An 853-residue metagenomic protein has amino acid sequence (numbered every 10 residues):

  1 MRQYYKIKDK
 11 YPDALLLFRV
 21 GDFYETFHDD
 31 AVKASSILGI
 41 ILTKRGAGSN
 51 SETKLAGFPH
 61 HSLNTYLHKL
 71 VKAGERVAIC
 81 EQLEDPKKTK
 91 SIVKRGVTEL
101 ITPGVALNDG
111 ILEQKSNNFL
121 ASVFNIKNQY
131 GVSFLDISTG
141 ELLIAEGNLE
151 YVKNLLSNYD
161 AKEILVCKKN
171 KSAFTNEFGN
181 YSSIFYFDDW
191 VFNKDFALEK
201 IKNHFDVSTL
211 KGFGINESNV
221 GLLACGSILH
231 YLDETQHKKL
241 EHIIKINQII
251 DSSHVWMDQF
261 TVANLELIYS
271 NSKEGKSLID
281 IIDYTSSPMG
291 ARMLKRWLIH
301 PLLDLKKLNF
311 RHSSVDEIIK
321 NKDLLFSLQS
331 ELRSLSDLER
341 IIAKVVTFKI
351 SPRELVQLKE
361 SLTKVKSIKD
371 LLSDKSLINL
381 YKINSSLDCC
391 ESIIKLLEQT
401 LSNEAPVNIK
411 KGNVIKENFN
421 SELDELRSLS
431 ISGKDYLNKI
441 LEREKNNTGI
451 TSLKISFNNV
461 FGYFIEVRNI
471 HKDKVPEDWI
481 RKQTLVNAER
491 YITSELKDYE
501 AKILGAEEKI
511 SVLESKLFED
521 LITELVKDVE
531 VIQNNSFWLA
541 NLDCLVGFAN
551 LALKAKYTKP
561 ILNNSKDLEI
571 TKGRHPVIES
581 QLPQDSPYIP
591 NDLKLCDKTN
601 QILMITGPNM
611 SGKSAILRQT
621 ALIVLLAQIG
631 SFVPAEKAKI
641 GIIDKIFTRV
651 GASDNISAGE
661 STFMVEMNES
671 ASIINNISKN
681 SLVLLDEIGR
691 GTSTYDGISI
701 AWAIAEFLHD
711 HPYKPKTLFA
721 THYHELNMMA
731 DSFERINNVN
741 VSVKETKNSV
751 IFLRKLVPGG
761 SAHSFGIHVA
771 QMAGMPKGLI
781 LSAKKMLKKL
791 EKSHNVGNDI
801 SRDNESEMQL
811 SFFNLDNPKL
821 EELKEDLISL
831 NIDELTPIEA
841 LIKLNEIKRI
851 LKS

Functional and structural regions predicted by a protein language model:
M1-E317, F326, S330-R333, D337-V346 (+2 more regions): Charged catalytic and DNA/RNA-contacting regions of genome-maintenance and nucleic-acid-processing enzymes
R2-K6, D13, I522, A540 (+2 more regions): Conserved phosphate-binding elements of NTP-dependent enzyme cores
H28-A31, S218, S286-S287, A291 (+7 more regions): ATPase nucleotide-binding head domains, primarily ABC-like/P-loop NTPase cores
R45-G57, D206-E217, I268, L278-I282 (+10 more regions): Short hinge/gating elements
C80, P103-L112, K239, S376-N379 (+6 more regions): Active-site phosphate-binding and catalytic loops of NTP-dependent enzymes
N193-K200, W256, L267-Y269, E360-D435 (+4 more regions): Amphipathic heptad-repeat alpha-helical coiled-coil/stalk segments that mediate oligomerization, filament/stalk
T347, S351, S361-K364, E417-N418 (+2 more regions): Charged, surface-exposed helical/loop "interaction arms" that form contiguous linear patches used for dimerization
S402, L485, E489-T523: Extended, charged coiled-coil "arm/hinge" scaffolds of SMC/Rad50-like chromosome-maintenance ATPases and other large
